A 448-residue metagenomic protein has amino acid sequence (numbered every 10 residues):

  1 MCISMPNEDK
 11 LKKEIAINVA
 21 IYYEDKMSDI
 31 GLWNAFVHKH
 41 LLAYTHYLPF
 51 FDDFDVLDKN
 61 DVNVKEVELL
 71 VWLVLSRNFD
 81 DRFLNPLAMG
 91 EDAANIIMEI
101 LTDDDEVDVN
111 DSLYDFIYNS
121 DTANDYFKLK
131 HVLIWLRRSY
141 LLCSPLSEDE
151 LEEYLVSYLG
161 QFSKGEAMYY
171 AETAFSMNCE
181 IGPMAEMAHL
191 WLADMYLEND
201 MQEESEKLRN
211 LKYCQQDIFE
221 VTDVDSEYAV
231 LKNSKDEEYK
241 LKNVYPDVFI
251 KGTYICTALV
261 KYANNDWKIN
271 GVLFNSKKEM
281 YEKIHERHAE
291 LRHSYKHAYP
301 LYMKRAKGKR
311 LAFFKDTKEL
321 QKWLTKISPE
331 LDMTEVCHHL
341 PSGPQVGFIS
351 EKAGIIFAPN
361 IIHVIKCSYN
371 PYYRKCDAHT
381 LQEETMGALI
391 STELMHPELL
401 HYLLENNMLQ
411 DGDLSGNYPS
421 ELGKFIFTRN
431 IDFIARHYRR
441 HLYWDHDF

Functional and structural regions predicted by a protein language model:
M1-Q215, K261-F448: Mixed-charge, low-complexity intrinsically disordered regions
E227-L231: Short aromatic-glycine-enriched beta-strand elements
K232-K242: Short, structured beta-strand/loop micro-motifs enriched in basic residues and often containing a Trp
K242-A258: Short nucleic-acid-contacting surface segments enriched for D/E, G, S/T with interspersed K/R
